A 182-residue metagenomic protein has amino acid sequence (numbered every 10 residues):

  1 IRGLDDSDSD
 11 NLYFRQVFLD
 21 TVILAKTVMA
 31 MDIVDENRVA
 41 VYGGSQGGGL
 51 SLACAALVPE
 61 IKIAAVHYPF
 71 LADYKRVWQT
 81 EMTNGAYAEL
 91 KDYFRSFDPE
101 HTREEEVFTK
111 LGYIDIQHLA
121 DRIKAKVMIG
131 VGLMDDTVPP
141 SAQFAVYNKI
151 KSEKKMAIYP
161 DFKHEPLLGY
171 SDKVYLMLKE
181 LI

Functional and structural regions predicted by a protein language model:
I1-L19: Cap/lid segment of the alpha/beta-hydrolase catalytic domain
M29, Y42, G48-P59, A64 (+1 more regions): Short glycine-enriched nucleophile-adjacent loop and the immediately C-terminal alpha-helix near the catalytic center
I33-S45: Alpha/beta-hydrolase fold nucleophile elbow
A53-H101, I158, P166-G169: Hydrolase active-site cap/lid region
I123, I129-V131, D135: Short beta-strand/loop motif that positions the catalytic acidic residue of the alpha/beta-hydrolase fold
A125, P139-N148: Short alpha-helix in the alpha/beta-hydrolase fold that links the catalytic acid
L133-V138, H164-E165: Acidic catalytic loop of the alpha/beta-hydrolase fold
E153-Y175: Histidine-bearing beta->alpha loop at or near hydrolase active sites
